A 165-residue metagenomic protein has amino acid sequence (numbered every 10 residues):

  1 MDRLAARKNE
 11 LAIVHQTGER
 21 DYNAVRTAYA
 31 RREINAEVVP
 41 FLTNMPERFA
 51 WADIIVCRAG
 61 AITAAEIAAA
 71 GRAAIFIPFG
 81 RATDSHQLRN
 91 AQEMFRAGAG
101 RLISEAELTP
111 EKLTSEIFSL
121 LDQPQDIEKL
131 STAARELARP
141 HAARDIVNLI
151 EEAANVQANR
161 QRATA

Functional and structural regions predicted by a protein language model:
M1-I55, L88-Q92, R96, I103-L113: Donor-nucleotide binding loops and adjacent catalytic segments primarily of GT-B fold Leloir glycosyltransferases
R3, E116, L130-A133, L149: A ubiquitous structural signal for well-ordered alpha-helices
H15, R81-D84, P110, L137: Short, small-residue-enriched loops and turns at beta-alpha junctions that line or gate enzyme active sites
M45-Q87: A donor-sugar binding/catalytic signature common to diverse glycosyltransferases and related nucleotide-sugar
T109-D122, V147, E151: Two-component system phosphotransfer/interaction surface
S115-F118, D126, A143, N159: Catalytic machinery of carbohydrate-active enzymes, primarily nucleotide-sugar-dependent glycosyltransferases
D126-P140: A short, well-ordered alpha-helix in the C-terminal region of glycosyltransferases
R139-A165: C-terminal alpha-helical cap of glycosyltransferases
